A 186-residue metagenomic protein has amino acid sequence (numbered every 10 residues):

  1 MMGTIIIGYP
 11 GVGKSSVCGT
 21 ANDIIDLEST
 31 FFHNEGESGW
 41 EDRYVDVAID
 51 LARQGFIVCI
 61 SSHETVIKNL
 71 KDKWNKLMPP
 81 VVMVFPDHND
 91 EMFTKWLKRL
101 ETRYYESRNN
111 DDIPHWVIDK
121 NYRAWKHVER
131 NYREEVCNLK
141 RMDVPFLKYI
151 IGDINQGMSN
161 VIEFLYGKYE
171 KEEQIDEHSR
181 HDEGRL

Functional and structural regions predicted by a protein language model:
G3, R180-H181: Compositionally biased low-complexity segments enriched in polar/charged residues
G3-A21: Glycine-rich phosphate-binding P-loop
G13-S15, E64-L70: Short, well-ordered alpha-helical microsegments
G19-Q54: Conserved substrate/cofactor phosphate-moiety recognition/catalytic segment in nucleotide-dependent phosphotransferases
I24-D26, P80-M83, R141, F146-Y149: Conserved beta-strand scaffold positions in the cores of enzyme catalytic domains, especially in NTP/NDP-utilizing
I57-S62: Structural recognition of the conserved hydrophobic beta-strand(s) that form the central parallel beta-sheet of P-loop
K76-L100: Conserved phosphate-donor/acceptor-positioning beta-strand/loop module used by diverse small-molecule
Y105-R180: Small-molecule kinase domains that catalyze NTP-dependent phosphoryl transfer to phosphate-bearing small molecules
